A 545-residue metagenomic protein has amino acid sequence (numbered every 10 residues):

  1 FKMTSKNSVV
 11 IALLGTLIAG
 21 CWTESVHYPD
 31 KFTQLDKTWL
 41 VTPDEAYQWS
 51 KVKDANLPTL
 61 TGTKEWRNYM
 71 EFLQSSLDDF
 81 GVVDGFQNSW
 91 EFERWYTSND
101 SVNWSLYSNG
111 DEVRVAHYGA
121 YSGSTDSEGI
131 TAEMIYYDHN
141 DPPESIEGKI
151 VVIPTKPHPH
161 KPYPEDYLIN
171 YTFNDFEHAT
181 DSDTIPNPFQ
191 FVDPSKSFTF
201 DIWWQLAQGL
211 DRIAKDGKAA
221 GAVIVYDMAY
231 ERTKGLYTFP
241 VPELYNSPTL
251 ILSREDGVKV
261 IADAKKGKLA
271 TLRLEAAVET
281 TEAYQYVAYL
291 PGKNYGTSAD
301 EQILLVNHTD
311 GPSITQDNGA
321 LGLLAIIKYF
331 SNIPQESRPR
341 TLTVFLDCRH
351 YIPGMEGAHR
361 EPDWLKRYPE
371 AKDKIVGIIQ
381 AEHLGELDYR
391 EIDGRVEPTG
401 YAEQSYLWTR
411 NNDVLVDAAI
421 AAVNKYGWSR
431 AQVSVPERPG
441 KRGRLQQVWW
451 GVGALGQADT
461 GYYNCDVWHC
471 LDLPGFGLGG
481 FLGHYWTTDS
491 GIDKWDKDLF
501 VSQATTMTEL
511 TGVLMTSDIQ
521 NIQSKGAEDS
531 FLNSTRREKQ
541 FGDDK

Functional and structural regions predicted by a protein language model:
K6-T23: Cleavable N-terminal signal peptides of Sec/SRP-targeted secreted and luminal proteins
Y28-P43, Q48-T184: Noncatalytic luminal/extracellular "stalk/propeptide" segments of secretory-pathway proteins
F32-L40, D54-E65, Y121, A132-Y136 (+9 more regions): Second-shell loop/turn segments in exported
E45-Q48, V52, E65-D79, Q205-I213 (+9 more regions): Extracytoplasmic/secreted proteins, especially bacterial periplasmic and envelope-associated proteins
W49-K51, F86-Q87, I150-P154, A220-V225 (+10 more regions): Structural recognition of the beta-strand scaffold that forms the well-ordered cores of secreted hydrolase catalytic
A116-E144, T238-Q316, A325-K328, N332-Q335: Soluble metallo-hydrolase cores and metallopeptidase-like ectodomains found primarily in the secretory/periplasmic
T249, L342-T343, G480-K545: His/Asp/Glu-rich mid-to-C-terminal helical/loop segments that flank catalytic regions of hydrolases
R338, D347-C465, H469-G475: Metal-dependent peptidase/peptidase-like ectodomains
